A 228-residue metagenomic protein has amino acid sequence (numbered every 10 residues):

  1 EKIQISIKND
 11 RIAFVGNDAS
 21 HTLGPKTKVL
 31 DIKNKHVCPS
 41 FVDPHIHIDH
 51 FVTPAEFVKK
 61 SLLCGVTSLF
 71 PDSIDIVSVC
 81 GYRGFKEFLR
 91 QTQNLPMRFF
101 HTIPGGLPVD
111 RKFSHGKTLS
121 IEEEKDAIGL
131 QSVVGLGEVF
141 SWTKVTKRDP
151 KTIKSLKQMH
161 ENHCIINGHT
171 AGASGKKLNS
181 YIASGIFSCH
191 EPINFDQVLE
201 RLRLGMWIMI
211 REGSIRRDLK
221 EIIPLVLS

Functional and structural regions predicted by a protein language model:
E1-P39: Histidine-rich, glycine-flanked metal-binding segment
I5, D10, N34, H45 (+4 more regions): Divalent metal-coordination and catalytic microenvironments
N17-D18, S73-I76, P104-G105, S141 (+3 more regions): Short, ordered loop/turn segments at secondary-structure junctions
L23-P25, L95, S184-G185, L204: Short, structured coil segments at secondary-structure junctions
K35-F57: Di-metal (Zn2+ and/or Mg2+/Mn2+) metal-binding site signature of metallo-dependent hydrolases with the MBL/beta-CASP
S40-I48, L69-P71, F99-I103, V134-E138 (+3 more regions): Hydrophobic faces of well-ordered beta-strands that scaffold small-molecule active sites in alpha/beta enzyme cores
V58-C164: Divalent-metal coordination cores built from histidine and acidic residues
T118-G137, K144-I210, R216-S228: Histidine/acidic residue-rich metal-binding segments in metalloenzymes
